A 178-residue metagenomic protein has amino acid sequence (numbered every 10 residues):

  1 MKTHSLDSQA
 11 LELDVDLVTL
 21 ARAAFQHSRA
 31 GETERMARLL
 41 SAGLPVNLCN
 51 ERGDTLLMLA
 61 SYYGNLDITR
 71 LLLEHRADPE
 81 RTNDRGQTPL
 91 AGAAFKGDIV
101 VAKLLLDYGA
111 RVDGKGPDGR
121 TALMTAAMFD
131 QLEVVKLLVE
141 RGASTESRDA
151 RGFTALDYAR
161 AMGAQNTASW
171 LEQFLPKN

Functional and structural regions predicted by a protein language model:
M1-A42, E51-D54, K177-N178: Intrinsically disordered, low-complexity regulatory segments in ankyrin-centric signaling systems
Q26-G31, L59-N65, G92-D98, T125-Q131 (+1 more regions): Ankyrin repeat A-helix N-terminal signature
E32-L40, N65-L73, D98-L106, Q131-V139 (+1 more regions): Ankyrin repeat structural motif
L59-Y62, E74, D84-Y108: Alpha-helical adaptor scaffolds
T145-K177: Leucine-rich solenoid repeat scaffolds
